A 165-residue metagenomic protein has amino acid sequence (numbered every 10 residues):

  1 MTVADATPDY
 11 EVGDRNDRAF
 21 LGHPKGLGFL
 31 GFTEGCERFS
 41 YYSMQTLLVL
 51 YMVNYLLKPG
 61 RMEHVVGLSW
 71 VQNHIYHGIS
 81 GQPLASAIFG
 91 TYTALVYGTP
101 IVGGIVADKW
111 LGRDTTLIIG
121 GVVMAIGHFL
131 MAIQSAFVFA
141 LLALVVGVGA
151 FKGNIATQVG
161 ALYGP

Functional and structural regions predicted by a protein language model:
M1-M44, L48: Cytosolic juxtamembrane N-terminal segment immediately preceding the first transmembrane helix of multi-pass
L30-T33, G104-D108: Small-residue-mediated transmembrane helix hinge/kink sites in multi-pass secondary transporters
E34, R38, L141-G149: Helical-face signature of the major facilitator-like transporter fold
T46-L84: Short amphipathic helix-loop junctions that connect adjacent transmembrane helices in Major Facilitator Superfamily/SLC
K58-R61, L117-L142, V146: C-terminal ends and interior cores of transmembrane alpha-helices in multi-pass membrane transporters/permeases
Q72, S86-A107, K152: Central cavity-lining transmembrane alpha-helices of secondary-active solute carriers, predominantly the Major
V106-A107, G112, V159: Hydrophobic alpha-helical transmembrane and interfacial-helix anchor sites in secondary transporters
A150-P165: Intracellular juxtamembrane helix-capping segments at the cytosolic ends of symmetry-related transmembrane helices
